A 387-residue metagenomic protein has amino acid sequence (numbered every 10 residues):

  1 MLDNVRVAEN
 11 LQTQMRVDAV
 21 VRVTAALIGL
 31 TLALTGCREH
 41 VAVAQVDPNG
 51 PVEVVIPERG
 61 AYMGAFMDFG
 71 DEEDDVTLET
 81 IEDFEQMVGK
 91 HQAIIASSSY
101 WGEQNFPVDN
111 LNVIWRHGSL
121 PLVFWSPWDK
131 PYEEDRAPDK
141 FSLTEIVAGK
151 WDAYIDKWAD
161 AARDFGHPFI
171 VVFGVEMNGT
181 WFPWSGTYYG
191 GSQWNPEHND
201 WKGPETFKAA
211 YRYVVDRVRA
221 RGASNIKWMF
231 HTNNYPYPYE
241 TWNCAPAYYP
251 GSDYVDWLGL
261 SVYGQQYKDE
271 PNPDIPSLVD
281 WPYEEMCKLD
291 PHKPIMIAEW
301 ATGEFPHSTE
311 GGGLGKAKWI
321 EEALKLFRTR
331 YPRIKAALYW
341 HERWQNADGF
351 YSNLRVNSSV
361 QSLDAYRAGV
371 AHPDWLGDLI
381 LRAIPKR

Functional and structural regions predicted by a protein language model:
L34-G36: C-terminal motif of bacterial Sec signal peptides marking the signal peptidase cleavage site
R38-H40: Bacterial signal peptide processing site
I56-F69, F169, P294-R387: Substrate-binding cleft of secreted/luminal carbohydrate-active enzymes
M63-A161, G315, W319, L326-F327 (+3 more regions): N-terminal carbohydrate-binding/catalytic regions of secreted carbohydrate-active enzymes
L78, P236-D253: Distinct, well-ordered alpha-helical segments
D109-I226, I384: Substrate-binding cleft of extracellular glycoside hydrolase catalytic domains
D109-S126, W257-S308: Glycoside hydrolase catalytic-domain groove-lining segments
G174, Y211, V215-N243, H292-F305 (+1 more regions): Aromatic-lined carbohydrate-recognition surfaces of secreted/lumenal glycan-active proteins
